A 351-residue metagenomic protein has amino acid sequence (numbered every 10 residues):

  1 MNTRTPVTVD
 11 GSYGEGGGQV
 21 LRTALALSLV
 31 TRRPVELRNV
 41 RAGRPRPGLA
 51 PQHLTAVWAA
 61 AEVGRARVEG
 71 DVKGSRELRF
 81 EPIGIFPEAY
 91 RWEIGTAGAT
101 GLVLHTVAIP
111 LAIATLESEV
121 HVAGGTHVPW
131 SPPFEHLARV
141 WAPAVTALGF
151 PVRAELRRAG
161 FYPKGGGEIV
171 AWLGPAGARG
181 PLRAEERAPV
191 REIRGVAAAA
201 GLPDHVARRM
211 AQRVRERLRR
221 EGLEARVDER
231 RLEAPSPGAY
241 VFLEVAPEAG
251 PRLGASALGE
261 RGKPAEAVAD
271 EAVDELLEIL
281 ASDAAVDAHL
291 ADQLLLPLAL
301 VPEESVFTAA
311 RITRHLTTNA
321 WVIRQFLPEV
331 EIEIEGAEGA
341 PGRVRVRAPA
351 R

Functional and structural regions predicted by a protein language model:
N2-S28: N-terminal basic/disordered segments at the start of proteins
G18-R38, G48-L49: N-terminal glycine-rich anion-binding loops that anchor highly charged ligand groups
L54-E155, V170: A generic, well-ordered mixed alpha/beta core segment in the N-terminal half of proteins
R67-D71, E117-S118, P151-A159, L218-P235 (+3 more regions): Flexible, glycine/charged-enriched surface loops at secondary-structure junctions
E81, I85-P87, E93-T100, I113 (+3 more regions): Phosphate/diphosphate-binding glycine-rich loops and adjacent basic-rich segments that engage nucleotide
P129-P132, L156-V170, D228-G238: Beta-rich nucleic-acid/ligand-interaction surfaces
E186-A288, V306: Conserved mixed alpha/beta catalytic, RNA-binding, or beta-rich assembly cores of soluble enzyme, regulatory
L295-R351: Internal helix-turn-beta structural module
